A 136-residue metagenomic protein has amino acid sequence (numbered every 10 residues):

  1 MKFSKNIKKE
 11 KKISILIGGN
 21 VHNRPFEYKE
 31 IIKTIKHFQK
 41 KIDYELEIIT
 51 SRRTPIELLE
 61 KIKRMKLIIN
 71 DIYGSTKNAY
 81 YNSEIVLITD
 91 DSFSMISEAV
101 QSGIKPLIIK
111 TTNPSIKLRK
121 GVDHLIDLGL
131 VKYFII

Functional and structural regions predicted by a protein language model:
M1-S4, F38, I48-T50, M65-N70 (+2 more regions): Domain-scale detector for complete catalytic domains at protein termini or as standalone homologs
K2-P55: Active-site donor-nucleotide binding/catalytic segment of nucleotide-sugar enzymes
V21-H22, R52-I56, I72-T76, F93-M95: Short, catalytically relevant binding-site loops at active-site mouths
D43-Y73: Catalytic donor nucleotide-activated moiety binding site of glycosyltransferases and closely related
N78-L118: A donor-sugar binding/catalytic signature common to diverse glycosyltransferases and related nucleotide-sugar
V122-I136: Leloir-type glycosyltransferase catalytic cores
